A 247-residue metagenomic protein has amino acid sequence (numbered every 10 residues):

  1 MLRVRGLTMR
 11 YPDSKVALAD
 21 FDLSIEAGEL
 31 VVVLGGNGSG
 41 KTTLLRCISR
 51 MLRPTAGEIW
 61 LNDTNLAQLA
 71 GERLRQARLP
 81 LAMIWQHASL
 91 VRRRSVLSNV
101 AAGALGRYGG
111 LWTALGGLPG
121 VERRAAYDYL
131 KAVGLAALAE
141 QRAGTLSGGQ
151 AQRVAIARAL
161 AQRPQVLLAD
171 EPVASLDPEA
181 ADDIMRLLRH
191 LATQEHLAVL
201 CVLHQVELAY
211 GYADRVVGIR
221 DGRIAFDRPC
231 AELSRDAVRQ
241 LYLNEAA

Functional and structural regions predicted by a protein language model:
L34-G36: The feature captures the beta-strand-to-loop junction immediately N-terminal to the Walker
S49: Helix-to-loop junction immediately C-terminal to a conserved catalytic motif
N65, Y108, W112-A137: Conserved ABC ATPase "signature" region
L66-A82, W112-G120, L233: ABC ATPase NBD coupling module
R142-L146, Q150: Conserved ABC ATPase signature
R163: Conserved catalytic motifs of ABC-family nucleotide-binding domains
L167-D170: Catalytic Walker B motif of ABC-type/P-loop ATPase nucleotide-binding domains
